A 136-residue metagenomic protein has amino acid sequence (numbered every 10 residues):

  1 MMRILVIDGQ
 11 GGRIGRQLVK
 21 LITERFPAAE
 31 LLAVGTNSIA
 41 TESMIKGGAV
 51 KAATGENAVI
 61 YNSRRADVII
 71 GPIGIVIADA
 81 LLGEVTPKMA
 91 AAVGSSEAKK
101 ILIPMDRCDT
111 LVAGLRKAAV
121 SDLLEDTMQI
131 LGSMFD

Functional and structural regions predicted by a protein language model:
M1-L5, L21, R25, R65 (+1 more regions): SAM-dependent methyltransferases
M2-S38: Glycine-rich phosphate/diphosphate-binding loop of Rossmann-like nucleotide-binding domains
V6, A33-G35, A53-T54, G71 (+1 more regions): General beta-strand structural signal in soluble alpha/beta enzymes
Q10-G12, V68, G74-I77, D106-C108: Short glycine-rich anion-binding loops that position phosphate/pyrophosphate groups of nucleotides and phosphorylated
A28-A29, S95-K100: A short helix->loop->beta-strand "cap" motif at the edges of active sites that frequently abuts
L32-T54, T110-A113: N-terminal beta-loop-helix "entrance" segment that forms/cooperates in small-molecule cofactor or anionic ligand
K51-M89: Glycine-rich phosphate-binding loop
L102-D136: Short, glycine-/small-residue-rich phosphate/pyrophosphate-handling segment
